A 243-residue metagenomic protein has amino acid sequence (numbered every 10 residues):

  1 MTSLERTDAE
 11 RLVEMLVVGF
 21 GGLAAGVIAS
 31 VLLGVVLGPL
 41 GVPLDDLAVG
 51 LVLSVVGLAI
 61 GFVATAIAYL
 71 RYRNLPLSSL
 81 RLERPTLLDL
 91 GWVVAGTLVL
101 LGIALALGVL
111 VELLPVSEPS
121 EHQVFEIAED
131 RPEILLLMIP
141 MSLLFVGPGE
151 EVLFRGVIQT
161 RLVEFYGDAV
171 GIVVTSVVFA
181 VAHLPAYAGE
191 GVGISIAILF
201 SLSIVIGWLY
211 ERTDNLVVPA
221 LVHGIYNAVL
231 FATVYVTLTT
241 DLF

Functional and structural regions predicted by a protein language model:
M1-L98, L105-L113, A228-F243: N-terminal, membrane-interfacial amphipathic/helix-forming hydrophobic leader that caps and precedes the first
E5-V13, V17, L44, A48-V52 (+9 more regions): Structural motif marking the loop-to-transmembrane transition
S78-R81, E121-V124, E190: Short, hydrophobic secondary-structure boundary micro-motifs
R84-G91, E118-Q123, P185, I198 (+2 more regions): Extracytoplasmic/periplasmic mature domains of Sec-exported, cell-envelope-associated bacterial proteins
G102, D130-F243: Transmembrane helix-loop-helix hairpins at the membrane interface of multi-pass integral membrane proteins
E112-P132: Membrane-interface interhelical connector segments
